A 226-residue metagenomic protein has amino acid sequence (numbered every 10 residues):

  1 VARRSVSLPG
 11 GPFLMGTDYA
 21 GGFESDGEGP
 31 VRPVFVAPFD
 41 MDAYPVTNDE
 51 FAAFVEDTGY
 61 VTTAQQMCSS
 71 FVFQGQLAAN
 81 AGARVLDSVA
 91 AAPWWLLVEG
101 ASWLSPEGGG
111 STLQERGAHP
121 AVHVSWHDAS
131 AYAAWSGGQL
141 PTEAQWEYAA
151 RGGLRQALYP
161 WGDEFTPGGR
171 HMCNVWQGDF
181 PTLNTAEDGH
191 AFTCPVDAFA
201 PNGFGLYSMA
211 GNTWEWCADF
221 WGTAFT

Functional and structural regions predicted by a protein language model:
S7-L8, L14, D18-Y19, E24 (+2 more regions): Functional-site microenvironments in short loops/helix caps that host divalent-cation chemistry
V31-P33, P38: Well-ordered beta-strand positions in beta-sheet-rich domains
T47: Acidic-aromatic/histidine active-site loop/patch
D57-T58: Non-catalytic, well-ordered alpha-helical segments in soluble enzyme domains
